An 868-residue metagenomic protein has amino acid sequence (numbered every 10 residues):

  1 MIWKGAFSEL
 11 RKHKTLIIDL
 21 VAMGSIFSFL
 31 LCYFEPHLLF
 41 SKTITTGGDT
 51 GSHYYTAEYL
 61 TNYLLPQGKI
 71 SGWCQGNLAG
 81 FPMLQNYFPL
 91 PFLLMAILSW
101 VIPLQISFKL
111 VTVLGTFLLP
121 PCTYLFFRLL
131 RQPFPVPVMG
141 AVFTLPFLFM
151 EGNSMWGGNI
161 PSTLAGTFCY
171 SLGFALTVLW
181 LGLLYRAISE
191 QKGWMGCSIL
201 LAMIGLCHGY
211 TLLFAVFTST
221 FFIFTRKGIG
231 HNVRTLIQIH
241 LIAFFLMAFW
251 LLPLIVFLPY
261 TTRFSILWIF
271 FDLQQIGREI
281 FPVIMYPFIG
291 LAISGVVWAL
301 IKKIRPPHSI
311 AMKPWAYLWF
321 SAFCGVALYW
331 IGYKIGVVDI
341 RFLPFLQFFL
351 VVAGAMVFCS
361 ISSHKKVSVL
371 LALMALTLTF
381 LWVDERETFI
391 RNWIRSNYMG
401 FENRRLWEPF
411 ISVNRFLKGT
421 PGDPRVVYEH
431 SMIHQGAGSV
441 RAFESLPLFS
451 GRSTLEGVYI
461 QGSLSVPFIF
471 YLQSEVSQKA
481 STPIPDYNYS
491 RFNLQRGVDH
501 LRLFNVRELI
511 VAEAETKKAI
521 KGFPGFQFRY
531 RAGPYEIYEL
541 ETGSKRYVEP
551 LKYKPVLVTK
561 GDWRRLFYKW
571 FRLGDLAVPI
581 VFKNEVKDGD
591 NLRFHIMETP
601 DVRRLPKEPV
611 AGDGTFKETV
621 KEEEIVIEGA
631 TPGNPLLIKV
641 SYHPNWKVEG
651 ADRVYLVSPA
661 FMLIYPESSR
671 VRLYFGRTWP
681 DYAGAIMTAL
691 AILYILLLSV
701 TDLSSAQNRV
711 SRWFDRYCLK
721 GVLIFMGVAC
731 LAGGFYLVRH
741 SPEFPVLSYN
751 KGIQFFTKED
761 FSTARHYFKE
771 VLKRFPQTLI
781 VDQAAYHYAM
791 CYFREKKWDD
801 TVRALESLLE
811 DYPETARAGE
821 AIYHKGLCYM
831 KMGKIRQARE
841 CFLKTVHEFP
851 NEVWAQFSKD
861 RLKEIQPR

Functional and structural regions predicted by a protein language model:
I2-G422, N493, E508-V511, F528-R529 (+4 more regions): Membrane-embedded transmembrane-helix bundle of lipid-linked glycan/lipid transferases
K12, D590-L723: Active-site-proximal, structured, solvent-exposed surfaces of multi-pass membrane proteins that position macromolecular
T45, D49-S52, P82-N86, L90 (+17 more regions): Extracytoplasmic/periplasmic, Sec-exported soluble proteins
H53-T56, L90, W180, P409-V413 (+10 more regions): Stable alpha-helical elements in mature extracytoplasmic
Y59, G68, S171, T379-G633 (+2 more regions): Extracytoplasmic
F214-A215, Q435-G438, T516-K521, V781-D782 (+2 more regions): Extracytoplasmic/secreted cell-surface and envelope-processing proteins
L731-R868: Acidic, polar-rich low-complexity tracts and alpha-helical solenoid repeat scaffolds
